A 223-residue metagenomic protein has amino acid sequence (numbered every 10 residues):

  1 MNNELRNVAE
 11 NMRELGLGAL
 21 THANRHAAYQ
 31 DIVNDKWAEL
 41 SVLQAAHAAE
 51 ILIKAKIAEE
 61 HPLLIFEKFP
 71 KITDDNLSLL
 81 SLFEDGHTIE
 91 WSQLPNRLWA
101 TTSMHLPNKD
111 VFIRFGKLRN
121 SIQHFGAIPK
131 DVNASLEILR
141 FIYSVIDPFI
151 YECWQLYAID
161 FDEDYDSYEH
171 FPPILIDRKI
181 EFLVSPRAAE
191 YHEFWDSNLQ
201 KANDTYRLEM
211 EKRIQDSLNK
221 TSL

Functional and structural regions predicted by a protein language model:
L15-A27, G116-N120: Active-site-adjacent bridging/hinge elements
L17, A38-E59, Y143: Short, hydrophobic, well-ordered secondary-structure elements
A23-N34, E60, I122, G126-P129: Secondary-structure edge/capping motif, primarily at the C-terminal ends of alpha-helices and the immediately following
K36, H61-P70, E163-Y165: Short, glycine/acidic-rich hinge or "gate" loops at secondary-structure transitions that mediate conformational
E67-F83: Helix-loop junctions and short alpha-helical segments
S81-L82, G86-G116: Short, mixed-charge amphipathic alpha-helical segments
H105-A134: Histidine-centered, metal-coordinating catalytic motifs and their short helical/loop contexts
K130-L223: Polyanionic, low-complexity intrinsically disordered segments
